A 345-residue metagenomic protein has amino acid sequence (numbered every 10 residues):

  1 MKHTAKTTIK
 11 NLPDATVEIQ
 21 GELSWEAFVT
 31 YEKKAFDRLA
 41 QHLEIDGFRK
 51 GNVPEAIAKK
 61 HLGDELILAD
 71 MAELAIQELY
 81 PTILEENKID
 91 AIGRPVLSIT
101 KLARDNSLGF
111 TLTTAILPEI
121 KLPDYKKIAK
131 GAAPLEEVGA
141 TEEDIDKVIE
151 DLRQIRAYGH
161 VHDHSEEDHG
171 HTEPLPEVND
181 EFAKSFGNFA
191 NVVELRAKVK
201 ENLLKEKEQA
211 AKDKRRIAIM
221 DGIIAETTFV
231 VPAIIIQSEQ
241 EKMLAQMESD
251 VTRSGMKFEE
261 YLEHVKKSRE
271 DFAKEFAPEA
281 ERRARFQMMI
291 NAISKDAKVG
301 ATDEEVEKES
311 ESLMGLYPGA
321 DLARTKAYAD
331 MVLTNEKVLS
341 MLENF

Functional and structural regions predicted by a protein language model:
M1-F345: FKBP-type peptidyl-prolyl cis-trans isomerases
